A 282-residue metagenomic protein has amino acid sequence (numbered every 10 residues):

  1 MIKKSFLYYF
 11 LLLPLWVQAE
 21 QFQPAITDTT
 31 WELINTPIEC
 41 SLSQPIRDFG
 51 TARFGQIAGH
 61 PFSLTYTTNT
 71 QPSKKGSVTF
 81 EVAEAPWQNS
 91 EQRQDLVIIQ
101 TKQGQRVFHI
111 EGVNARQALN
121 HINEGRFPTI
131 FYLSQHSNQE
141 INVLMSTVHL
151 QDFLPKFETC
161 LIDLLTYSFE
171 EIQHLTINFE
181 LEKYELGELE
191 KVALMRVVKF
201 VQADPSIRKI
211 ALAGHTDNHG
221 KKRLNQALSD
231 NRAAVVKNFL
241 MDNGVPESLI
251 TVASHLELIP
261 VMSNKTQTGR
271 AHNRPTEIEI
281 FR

Functional and structural regions predicted by a protein language model:
I2-L12: Sec-dependent signal peptide recognition, specifically the positively charged N-region followed immediately by
P14-W16: N-terminal signal peptide c-region/cleavage motif recognized by signal peptidases
E20-S77: An ectodomain-focused feature that recognizes extracytoplasmic/extracellular
T65-V97: Extended low-complexity, serine/threonine- and proline-enriched intrinsically disordered segments
Q105-N123: Short, solvent-exposed, Trp/other aromatic-anchored flexible loops in extracytoplasmic proteins
Q117, L189-R196, N231, V235: Extracytoplasmic/secreted proteins, especially bacterial periplasmic and envelope-associated proteins
F127-R208: Periplasmic peptidoglycan-binding/tethering modules of Gram-negative envelope proteins
T216-R282: Periplasmic OmpA-like peptidoglycan-binding domain that tethers envelope proteins to the cell wall
